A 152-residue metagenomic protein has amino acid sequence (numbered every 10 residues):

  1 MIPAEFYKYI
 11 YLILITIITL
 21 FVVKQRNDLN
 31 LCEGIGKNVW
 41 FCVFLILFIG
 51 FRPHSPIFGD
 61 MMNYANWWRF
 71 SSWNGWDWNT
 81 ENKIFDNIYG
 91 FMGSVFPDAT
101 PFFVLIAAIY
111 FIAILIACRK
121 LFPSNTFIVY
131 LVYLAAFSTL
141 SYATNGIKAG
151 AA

Functional and structural regions predicted by a protein language model:
M1-L45: Start-transfer (signal-anchor) and selected internal transmembrane alpha helices of multi-pass inner/ER membrane
K8-T16, N66, I106-F111, Y133 (+1 more regions): Hydrophobic core segments of transmembrane alpha-helices in multi-pass, intramembrane catalytic enzymes
I17-N30, G50-P53, I116-F122: Structural signal for the C-terminal ends of transmembrane alpha-helices and the immediately following loop
E33-I35, C118-A136: Transmembrane-helix signature of polytopic, membrane-embedded enzymes that assemble or transfer cell-envelope glycans
I35-C42, G50-N74: Extracytoplasmic loop-helix module adjacent to an early transmembrane segment
D60-P97: Short hydrophobic/aromatic helix or loop-helix immediately within or flanking a transmembrane segment in polytopic
L105-P123: Transmembrane-helix motifs of polytopic, lipid-linked glycan transferases
F127-G146, G150-A151: Membrane-embedded helix bundles of polyisoprenyl
